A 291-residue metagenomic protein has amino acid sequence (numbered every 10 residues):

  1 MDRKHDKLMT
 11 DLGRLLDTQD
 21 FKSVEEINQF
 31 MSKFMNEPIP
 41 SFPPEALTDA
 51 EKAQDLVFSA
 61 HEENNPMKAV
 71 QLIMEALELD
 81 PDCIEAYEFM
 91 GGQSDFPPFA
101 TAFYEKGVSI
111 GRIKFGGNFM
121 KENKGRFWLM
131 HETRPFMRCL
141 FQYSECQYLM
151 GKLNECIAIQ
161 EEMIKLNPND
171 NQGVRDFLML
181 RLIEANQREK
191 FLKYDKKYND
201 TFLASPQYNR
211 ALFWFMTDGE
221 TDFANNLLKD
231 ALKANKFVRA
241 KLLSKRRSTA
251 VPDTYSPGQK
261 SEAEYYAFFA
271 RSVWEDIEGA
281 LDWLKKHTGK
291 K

Functional and structural regions predicted by a protein language model:
M1-L79, K290-K291: Extreme N-terminal leader/anchor segments
F42-A46, V108-T133, I164-L166: Flexible helix-coil transition and linker loops at the boundaries of alpha-helical arrays
E45, L212-K291: Long, ordered, amphipathic alpha-helical scaffolds
E63, M90, S94-P97, M150 (+2 more regions): Structural motif corresponding to the intra-repeat A-B loop/turn of tetratricopeptide repeats
D80-E85, K114, L153, N169-N171 (+2 more regions): Residue-level recognition of tetratricopeptide repeat
A86, C139, G173-V174, P206 (+1 more regions): TPR alpha-solenoid repeat register
P98-F115, E161-P168, K196-F202, F215-A240: TPR/TPR-like (Sel1-like) alpha-helical repeat modules
